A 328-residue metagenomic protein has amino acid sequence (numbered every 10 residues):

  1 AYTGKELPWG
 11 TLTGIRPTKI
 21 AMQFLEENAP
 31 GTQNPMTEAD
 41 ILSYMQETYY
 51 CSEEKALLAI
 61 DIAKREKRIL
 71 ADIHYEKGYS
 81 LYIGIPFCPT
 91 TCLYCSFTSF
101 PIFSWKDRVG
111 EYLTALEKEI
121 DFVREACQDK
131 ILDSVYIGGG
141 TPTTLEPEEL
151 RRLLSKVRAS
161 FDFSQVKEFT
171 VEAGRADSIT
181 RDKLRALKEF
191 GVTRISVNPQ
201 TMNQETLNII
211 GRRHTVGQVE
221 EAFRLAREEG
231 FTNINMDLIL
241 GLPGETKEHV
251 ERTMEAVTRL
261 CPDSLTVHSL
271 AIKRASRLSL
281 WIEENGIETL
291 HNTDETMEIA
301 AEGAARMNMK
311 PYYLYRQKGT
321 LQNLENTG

Functional and structural regions predicted by a protein language model:
A1-P35, I282-G328: Auxiliary Fe-S-binding modules of radical SAM enzymes
Y2-E6, E26-E27, P35-L81: N-terminal [4Fe-4S]-dependent radical SAM core
Y2-T3, N28, T48, F161 (+4 more regions): Residues at alpha-helix termini
R16-F24, D40, Y44, E205: A general alpha-helix detector
E76-E111: Canonical Radical SAM [4Fe-4S] cluster-binding loop centered on the CxxxCxxC motif and its immediate flanking residues
I83, V267, L314: Short glycine/serine/threonine-enriched helix-capping/active-site loop that flanks the nucleotide-sugar donor pocket
I85-F87, R175, R316: Short, flexible loop/turn elements at secondary-structure junctions
S99-A300: Conserved non-cysteine loop/helix-boundary elements of the Radical SAM core domain that shape
